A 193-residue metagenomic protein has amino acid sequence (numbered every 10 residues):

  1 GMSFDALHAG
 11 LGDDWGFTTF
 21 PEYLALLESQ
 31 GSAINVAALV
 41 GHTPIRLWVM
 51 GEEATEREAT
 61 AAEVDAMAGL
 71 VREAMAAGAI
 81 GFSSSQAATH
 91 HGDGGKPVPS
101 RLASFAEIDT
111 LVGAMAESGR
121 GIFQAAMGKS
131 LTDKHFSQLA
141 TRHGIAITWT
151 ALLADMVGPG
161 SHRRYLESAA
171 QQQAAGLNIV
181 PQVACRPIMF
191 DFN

Functional and structural regions predicted by a protein language model:
G1-F82: Divalent-metal coordination cores built from histidine and acidic residues
A77, F82-N193: Active-site core of metal-dependent hydrolases
